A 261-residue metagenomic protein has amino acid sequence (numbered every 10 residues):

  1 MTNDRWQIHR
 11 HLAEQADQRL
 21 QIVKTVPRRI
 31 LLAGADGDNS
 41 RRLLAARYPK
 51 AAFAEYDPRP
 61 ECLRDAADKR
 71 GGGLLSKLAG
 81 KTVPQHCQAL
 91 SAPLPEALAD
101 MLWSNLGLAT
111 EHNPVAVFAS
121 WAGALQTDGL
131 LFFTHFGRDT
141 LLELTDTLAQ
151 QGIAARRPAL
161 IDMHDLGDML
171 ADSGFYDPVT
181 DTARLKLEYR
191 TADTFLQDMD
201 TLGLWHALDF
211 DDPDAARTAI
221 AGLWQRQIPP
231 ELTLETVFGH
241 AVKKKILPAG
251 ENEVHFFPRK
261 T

Functional and structural regions predicted by a protein language model:
M1-P27: Class I SAM-dependent methyltransferase Rossmann-like catalytic core, especially the SAM/SAH-binding loop
Q21, V26-P95: Class I SAM-dependent methyltransferase SAM/SAH-binding core
T25, H112, Q126: Short conserved AdoMet
R59, L108, H135-D139: Short glycine-enriched loops at secondary-structure junctions
A99-V115, A119: A short SAM/SAH-binding and catalytic strip from SAM-dependent methyltransferases
V115-L130: A short glycine-rich, Lys/Arg-flanked "PGG" loop and its adjoining helix->strand segment in the class I
L130-R190, W205-D214: Conserved catalytic/acceptor-binding region of the Class I
D193-T261: C-terminal lobe and adjacent flexible extensions of AdoMet/dcAdoMet transferase-like proteins
